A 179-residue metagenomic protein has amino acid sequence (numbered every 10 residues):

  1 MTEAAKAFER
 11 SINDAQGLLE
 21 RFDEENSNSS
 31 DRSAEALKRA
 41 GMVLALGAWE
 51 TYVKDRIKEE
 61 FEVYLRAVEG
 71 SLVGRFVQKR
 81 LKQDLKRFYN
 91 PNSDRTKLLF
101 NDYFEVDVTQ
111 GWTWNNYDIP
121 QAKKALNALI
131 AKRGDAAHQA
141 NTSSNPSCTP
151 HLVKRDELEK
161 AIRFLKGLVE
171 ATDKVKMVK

Functional and structural regions predicted by a protein language model:
M1-M42: Charged alpha-helical initiation segments
A5, D31, E35-G47, I119 (+3 more regions): Short, charged/polar micro-motifs that form catalytic or ligand-binding hotspots
E9-I12, Q16-L19, L46, E50 (+4 more regions): Hydrophobic faces of stable alpha-helices that mediate helix-helix packing
E20, E24, E50-F61, A131-N145 (+1 more regions): Charged/polar positions within long, soluble alpha-helices
R21-S33, Q110-Y117, S143-S144: Short, charged/polar, low-complexity loop and linker segments that flank or interrupt alpha-helical bundles
V43-A45, W49-I130: Helix-loop junctions and short alpha-helical segments
V68, C148-T149: A short, polar/proline- and glycine-enriched secondary-structure boundary/capping micro-motif
P120-D135, T149-K179: Amphipathic, Lys/Arg-enriched alpha-helical patches that create a basic surface for binding polyanionic ligands
